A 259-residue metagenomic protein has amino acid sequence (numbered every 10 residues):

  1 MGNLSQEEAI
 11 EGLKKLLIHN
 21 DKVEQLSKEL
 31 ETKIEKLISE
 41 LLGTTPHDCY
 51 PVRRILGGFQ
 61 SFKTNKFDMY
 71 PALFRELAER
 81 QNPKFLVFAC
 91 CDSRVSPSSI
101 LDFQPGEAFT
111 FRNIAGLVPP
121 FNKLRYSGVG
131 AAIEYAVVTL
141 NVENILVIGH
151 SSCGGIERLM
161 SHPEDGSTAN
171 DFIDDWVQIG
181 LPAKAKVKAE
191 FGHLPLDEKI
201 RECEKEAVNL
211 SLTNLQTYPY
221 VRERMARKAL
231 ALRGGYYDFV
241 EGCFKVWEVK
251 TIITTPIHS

Functional and structural regions predicted by a protein language model:
M1-P83, G106, G116-E143, G154-S259: Divalent-metal-activated hydrolytic enzyme cores
V52, N82-A89, S93-V95: N-terminal-biased segments
G57, K63, L86-F88, S96-L101: Non-catalytic terminal/interface segments that mediate subunit docking, oligomerization, and allosteric communication
F88-C90, R112-N113, L146-S151, R233-D238: Short beta-strand segments
S93-L117: Catalytic core of membrane glycerolipid acyltransferases/transacylases, capturing the structured, soluble-facing
